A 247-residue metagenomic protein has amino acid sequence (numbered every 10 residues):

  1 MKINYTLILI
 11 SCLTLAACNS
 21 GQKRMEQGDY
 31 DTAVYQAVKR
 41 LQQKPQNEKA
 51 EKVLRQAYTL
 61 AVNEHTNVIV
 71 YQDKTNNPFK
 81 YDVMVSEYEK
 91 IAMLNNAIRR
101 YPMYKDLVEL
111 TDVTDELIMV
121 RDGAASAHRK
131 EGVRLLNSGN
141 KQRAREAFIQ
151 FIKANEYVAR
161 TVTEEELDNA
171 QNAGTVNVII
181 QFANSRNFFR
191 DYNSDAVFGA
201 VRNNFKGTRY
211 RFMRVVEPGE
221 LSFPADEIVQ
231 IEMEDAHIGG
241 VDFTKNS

Functional and structural regions predicted by a protein language model:
M1-Y5: Positively charged n-region of N-terminal signal peptides that target proteins for export
T6-I10: Sec-dependent N-terminal signal peptides
L15-A17: C-terminal motif of bacterial Sec signal peptides marking the signal peptidase cleavage site
Q22, E26-Y30, Y35, Q42-L60 (+3 more regions): A structural "domain/chain start" motif
E87-A97: Alpha-helical segments in soluble extracytoplasmic regions
V216-S247: A short, hydrophobic beta-strand-centered structural micro-motif
